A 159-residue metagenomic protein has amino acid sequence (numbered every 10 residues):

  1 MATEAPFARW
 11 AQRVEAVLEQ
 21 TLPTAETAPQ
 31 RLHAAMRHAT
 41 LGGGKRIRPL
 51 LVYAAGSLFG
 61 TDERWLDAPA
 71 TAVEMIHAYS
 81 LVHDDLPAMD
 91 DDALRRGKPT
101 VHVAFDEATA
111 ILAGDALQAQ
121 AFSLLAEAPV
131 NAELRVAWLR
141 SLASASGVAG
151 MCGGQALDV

Functional and structural regions predicted by a protein language model:
M1-P23: N-terminal amphipathic/basic leader segments beginning at the initiator methionine
P6, L22-V159: Mg2+-dependent prenyl diphosphate-binding active-site environment of isoprenoid biosynthetic enzymes
